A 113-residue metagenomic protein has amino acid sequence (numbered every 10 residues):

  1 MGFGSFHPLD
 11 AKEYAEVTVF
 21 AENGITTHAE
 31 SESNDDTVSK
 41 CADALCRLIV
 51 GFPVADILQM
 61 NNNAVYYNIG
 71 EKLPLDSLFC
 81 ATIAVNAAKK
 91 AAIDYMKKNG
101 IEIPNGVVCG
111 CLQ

Functional and structural regions predicted by a protein language model:
M1-S33, T37-Q113: Domain-level signature for proteins that mediate thiol-based redox and metal-cofactor handling
